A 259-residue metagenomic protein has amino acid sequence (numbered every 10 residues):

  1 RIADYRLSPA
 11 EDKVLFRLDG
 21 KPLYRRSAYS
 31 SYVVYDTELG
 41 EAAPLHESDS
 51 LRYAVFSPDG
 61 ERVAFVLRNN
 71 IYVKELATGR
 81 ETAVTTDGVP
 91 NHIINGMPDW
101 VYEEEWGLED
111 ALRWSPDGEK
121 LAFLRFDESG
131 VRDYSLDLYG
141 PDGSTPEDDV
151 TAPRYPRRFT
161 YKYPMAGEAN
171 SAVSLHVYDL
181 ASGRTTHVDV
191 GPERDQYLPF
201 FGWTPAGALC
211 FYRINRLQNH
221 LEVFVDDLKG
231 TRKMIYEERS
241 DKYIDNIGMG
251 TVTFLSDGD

Functional and structural regions predicted by a protein language model:
R1-D259: Beta-propeller folds
